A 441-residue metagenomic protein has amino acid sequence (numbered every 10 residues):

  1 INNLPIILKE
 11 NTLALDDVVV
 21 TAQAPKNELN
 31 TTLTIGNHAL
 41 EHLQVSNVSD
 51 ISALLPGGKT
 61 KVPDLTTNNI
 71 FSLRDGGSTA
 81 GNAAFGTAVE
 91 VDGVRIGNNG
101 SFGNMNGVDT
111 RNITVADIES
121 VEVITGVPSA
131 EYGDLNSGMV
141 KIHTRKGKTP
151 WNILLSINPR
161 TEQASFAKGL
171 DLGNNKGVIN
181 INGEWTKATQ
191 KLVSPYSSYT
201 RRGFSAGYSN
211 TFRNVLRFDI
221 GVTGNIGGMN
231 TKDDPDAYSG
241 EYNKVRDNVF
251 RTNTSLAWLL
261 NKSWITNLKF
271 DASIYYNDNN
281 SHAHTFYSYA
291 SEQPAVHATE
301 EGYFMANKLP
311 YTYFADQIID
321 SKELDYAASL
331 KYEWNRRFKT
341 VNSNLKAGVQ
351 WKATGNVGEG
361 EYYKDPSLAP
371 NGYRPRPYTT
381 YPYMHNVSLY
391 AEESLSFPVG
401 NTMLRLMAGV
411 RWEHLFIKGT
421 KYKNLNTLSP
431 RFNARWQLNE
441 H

Functional and structural regions predicted by a protein language model:
N2-H42, V91: Short, acidic, small-residue-rich periplasmic hinge/interaction motif at the N-terminus of Gram-negative outer-membrane
N3-I7, V48-I51, I70-S72, E90 (+3 more regions): N-terminal periplasmic accessory domains that precede and gate Gram-negative outer-membrane beta-barrel machines
S49, A53-R95: Extracytoplasmic beta-strand/coil segments of soluble accessory domains associated with Gram-negative outer-membrane
N69, G138, E162-F166, T200-A206 (+5 more regions): Hydrophobic, lipid-facing positions within transmembrane beta-strands of outer-membrane proteins
V94-T125: Short acidic/polar hinge/loop motifs at secondary-structure boundaries that mediate gating or recognition
T144-R160, I179-K191, L406-G419: Transmembrane beta-strand segments that form the barrel wall of outer-membrane beta-barrel proteins
L154-K187, S194-Y275: Transmembrane beta-barrel wall of Gram-negative outer-membrane proteins
T211-I226, V245-Y422: Face-selective signature of the C-terminal outer-membrane beta-barrel domain
